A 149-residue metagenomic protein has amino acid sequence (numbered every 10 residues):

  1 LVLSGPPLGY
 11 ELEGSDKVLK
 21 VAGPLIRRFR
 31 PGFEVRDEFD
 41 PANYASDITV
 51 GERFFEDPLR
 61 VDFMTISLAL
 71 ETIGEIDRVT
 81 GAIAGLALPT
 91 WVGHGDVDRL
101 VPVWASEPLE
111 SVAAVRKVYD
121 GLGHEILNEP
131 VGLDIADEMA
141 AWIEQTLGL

Functional and structural regions predicted by a protein language model:
L1-T65: Alpha/beta-hydrolase-fold enzymes
V2, W91-G93, K117: Hydrophobic/aromatic beta-strand patches that form the interior of the parallel beta-sheet core in alpha/beta enzyme
V61, R99, H124-I126: Short strand->helix junction
M64-I83: Active-site nucleophile elbow and catalytic-triad environment of alpha/beta-hydrolase enzymes
I83-A87, S111-V112: Short, conserved loop/helix-junction motifs that constitute active-site signature segments in enzyme catalytic cores
L86, V92-H94, D98: Short beta-strand/loop motif that positions the catalytic acidic residue of the alpha/beta-hydrolase fold
R99-A105: Conserved alpha/beta-hydrolase "acid-adjacent" motif
A114-L149: Catalytic active-site module of serine/aspartate enzymes centered on a nucleophile-bearing elbow/loop
